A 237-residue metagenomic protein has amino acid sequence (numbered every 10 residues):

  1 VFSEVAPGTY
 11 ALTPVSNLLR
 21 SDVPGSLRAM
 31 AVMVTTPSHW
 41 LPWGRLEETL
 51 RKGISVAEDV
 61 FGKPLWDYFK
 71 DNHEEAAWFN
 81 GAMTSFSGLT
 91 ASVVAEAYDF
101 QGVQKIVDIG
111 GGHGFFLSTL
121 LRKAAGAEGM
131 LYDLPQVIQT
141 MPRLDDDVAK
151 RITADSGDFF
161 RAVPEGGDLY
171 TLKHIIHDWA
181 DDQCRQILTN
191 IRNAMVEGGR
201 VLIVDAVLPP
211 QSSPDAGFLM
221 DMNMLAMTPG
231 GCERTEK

Functional and structural regions predicted by a protein language model:
V1-K105: Conserved Class I S-adenosyl-L-methionine-dependent methyltransferase catalytic core
E4, F100-K237: Alpha-helical subdomain
